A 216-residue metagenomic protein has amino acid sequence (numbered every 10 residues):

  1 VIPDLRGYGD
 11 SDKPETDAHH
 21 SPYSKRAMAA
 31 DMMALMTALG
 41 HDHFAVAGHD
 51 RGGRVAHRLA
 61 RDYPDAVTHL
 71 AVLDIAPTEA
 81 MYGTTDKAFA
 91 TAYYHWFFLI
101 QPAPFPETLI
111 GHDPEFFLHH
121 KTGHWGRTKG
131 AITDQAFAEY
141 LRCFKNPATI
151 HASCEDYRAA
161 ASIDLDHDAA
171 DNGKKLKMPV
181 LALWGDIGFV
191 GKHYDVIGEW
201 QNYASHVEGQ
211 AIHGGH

Functional and structural regions predicted by a protein language model:
I2: Conserved SAM-binding motif I beta-strand of class I
Y8-A47, R51-A211: Flexible "cap/lid" subdomain of the alpha/beta-hydrolase fold that forms the substrate-access gate
G214-H216: Catalytic histidine-centered segment of alpha/beta-hydrolase-like enzymes
